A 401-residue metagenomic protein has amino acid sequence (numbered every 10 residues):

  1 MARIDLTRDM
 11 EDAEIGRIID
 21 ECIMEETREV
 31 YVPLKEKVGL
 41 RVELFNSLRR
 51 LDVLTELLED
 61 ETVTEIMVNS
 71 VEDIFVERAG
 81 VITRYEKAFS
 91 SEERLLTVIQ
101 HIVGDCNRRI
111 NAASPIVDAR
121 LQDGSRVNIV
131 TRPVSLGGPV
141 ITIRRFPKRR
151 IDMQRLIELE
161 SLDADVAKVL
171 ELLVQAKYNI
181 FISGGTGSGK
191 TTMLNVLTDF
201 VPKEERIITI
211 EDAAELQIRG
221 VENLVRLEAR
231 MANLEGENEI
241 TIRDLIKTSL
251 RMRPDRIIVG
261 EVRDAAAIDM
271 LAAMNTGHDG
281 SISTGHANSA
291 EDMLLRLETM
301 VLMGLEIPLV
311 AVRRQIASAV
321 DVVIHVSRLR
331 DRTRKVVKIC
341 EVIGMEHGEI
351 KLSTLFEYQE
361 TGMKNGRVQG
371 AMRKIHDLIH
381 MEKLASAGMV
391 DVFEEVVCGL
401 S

Functional and structural regions predicted by a protein language model:
M1-T83: N-terminal anchoring/assembly modules that precede and organize ATP-driven motor systems
D60, V68, D73-Y178: P-loop NTP-binding catalytic core
P147-E158, Q175, D199-K247, M293-L297: P-loop NTPase switch/communication element
I182: Hydrophobic anchor at the beta1->P-loop junction of P-loop NTPases
K190: Conserved lysine of the Walker
M193-L194, T198: Post-Walker A alpha-helix
E211, I218-V225, S249-G344: Conserved P-loop NTPase nucleotide-binding/switch module
R332-S401: NTP-binding/hydrolysis catalytic cores, primarily Walker-type P-loop NTPases
